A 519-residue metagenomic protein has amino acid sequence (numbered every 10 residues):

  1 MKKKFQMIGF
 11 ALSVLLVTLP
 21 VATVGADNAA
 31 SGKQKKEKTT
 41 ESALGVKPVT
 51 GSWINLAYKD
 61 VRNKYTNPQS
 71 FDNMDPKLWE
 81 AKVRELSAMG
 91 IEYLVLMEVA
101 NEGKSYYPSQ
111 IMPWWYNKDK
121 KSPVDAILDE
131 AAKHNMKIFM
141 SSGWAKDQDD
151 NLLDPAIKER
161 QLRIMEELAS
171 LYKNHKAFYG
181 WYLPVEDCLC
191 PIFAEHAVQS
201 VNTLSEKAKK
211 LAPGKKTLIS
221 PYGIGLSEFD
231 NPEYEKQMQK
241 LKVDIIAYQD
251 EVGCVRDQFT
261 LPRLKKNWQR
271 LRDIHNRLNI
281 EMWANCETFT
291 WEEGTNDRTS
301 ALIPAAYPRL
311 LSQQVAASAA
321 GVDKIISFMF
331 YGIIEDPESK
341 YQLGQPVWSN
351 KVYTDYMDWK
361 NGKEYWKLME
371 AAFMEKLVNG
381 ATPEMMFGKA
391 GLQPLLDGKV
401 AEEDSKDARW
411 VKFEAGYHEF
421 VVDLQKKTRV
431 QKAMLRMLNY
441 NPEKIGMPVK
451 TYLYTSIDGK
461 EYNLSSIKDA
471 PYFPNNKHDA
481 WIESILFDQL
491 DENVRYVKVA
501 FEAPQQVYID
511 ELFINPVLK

Functional and structural regions predicted by a protein language model:
P76-A145, H196-K215, L261-L264, R270: Aromatic-lined substrate-binding rim segments of carbohydrate-active enzymes
K118-H134, L153-G180, Q237: An active-site-proximal structural segment forming one wall of the substrate-binding cleft that immediately precedes
F139-N151, Y182-E186, L204-N231, Y248 (+2 more regions): Aromatic-lined carbohydrate-recognition surfaces of secreted/lumenal glycan-active proteins
W144-D149, M165-E195: Active-site groove signature of glycoside hydrolases
K176-V185, L189, Y222, N231-P262: Aromatic- and acid-rich polysaccharide-binding/catalytic face of secreted or lumenal carbohydrate-active enzymes
D250-D257, E281-Y365: Substrate-binding cleft of secreted/luminal carbohydrate-active enzymes
G362-V430, R436-M447, S466-K477, I509-K519: Disordered, acidic Ser/Thr/Pro-rich linker "stalks" and the adjacent N-terminal cap of the next globular domain
V499-V507: Short beta-strand-plus-loop segments that form exposed binding edges in beta-rich domains
